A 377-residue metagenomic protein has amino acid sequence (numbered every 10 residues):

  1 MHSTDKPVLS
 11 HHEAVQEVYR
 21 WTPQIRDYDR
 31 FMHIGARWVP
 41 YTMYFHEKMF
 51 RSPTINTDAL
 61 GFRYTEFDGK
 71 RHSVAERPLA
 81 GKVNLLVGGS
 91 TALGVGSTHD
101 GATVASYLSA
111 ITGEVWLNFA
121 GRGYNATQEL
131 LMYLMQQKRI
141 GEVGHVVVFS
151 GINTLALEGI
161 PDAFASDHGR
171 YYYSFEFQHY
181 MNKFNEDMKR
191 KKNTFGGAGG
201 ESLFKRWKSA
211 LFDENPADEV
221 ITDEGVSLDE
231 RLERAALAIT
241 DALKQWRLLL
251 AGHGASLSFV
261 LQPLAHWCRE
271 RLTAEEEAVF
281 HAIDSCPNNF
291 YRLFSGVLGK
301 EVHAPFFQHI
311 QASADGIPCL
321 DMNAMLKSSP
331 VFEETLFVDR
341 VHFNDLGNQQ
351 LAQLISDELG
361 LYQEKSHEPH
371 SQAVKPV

Functional and structural regions predicted by a protein language model:
H2-T98, A102-V104, A110, S329: Membrane/wall-proximal cationic-aromatic binding patches
L85, G94-K189, N193-G197, K205: Conserved SGNH/GDSL esterase-like catalytic core that processes O-acyl groups on lipids and polysaccharides
T91-A92, R122-Y124, G151-L155, P263-W267 (+2 more regions): Short, solvent-exposed loop/turn segments at secondary-structure junctions
V104, G121, V148, N323-F343 (+1 more regions): Catalytic cores of nucleotide-enabled group-transfer and carboxylate-activating enzymes in metabolic and assembly-line
N118-A120, L261, D321-N323: Residue-level recognition of beta-strand->loop/alpha-helix junctions
N153-Q308: Serine-dependent acyl-ester chemistry module
I239, I310-D321, L336-V377: Histidine-centered active-site loop/cap adjacent to the catalytic His in serine esterases/O-acetyl transfer systems
